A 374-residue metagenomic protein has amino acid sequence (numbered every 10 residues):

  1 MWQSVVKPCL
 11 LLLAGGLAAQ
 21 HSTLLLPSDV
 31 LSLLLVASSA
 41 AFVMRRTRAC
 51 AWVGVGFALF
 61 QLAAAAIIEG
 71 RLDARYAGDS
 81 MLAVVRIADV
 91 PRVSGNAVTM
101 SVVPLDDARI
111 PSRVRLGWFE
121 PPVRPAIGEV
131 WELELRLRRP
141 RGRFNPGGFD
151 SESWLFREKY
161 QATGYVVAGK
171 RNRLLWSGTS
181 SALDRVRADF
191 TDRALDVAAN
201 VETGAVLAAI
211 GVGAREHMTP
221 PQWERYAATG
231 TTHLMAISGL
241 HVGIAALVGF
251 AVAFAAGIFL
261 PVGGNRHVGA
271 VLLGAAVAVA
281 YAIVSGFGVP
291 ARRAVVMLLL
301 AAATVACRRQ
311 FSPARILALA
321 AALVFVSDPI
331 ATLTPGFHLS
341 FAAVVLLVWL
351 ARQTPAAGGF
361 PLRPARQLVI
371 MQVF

Functional and structural regions predicted by a protein language model:
M1-R75, T163-V166, N172, A182 (+2 more regions): N-terminal leader/targeting segments
M1-S4, H21-P27, F259-G269, S285-P290 (+1 more regions): Short, amphipathic, aromatic/basic-enriched membrane-interface segments that mark the entry/exit of transmembrane
W2, V53-H233: Membrane-interface helix/helix-cap signal primarily in integral membrane proteins
Q3, C9-L13, F287-F374: Internal transmembrane alpha-helical bundles of multi-pass membrane proteins
G15, V85, L135, I210 (+3 more regions): Divalent metal-coordination and catalytic microenvironments
E134, L272-S285, R292, M297-A301: Hydrophobic alpha-helical transmembrane segments of multi-pass inner membrane proteins, especially in bacterial systems
E224-F250: A conserved mid-to-late transmembrane alpha helix and its immediate loop/hinge that forms the functional core
G243-G274: Solvent-exposed interhelical
